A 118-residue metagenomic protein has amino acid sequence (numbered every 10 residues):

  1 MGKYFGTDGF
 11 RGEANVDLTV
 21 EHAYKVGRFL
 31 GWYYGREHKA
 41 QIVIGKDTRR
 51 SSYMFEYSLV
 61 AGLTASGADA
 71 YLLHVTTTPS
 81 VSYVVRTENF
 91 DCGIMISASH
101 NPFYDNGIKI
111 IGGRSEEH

Functional and structural regions predicted by a protein language model:
M1-A61, A65-S66: An N-terminal, well-structured beta->alpha segment
Q41-D105: N-terminal small/polar loop signature for handling phosphorylated ligands or for N-terminal nucleophile
I108: Short beta-strand-centered segments that line the small-molecule binding cleft or hinge of alpha/beta clamshell
G112-G113: Non-catalytic interaction/assembly regions
E117-H118: Conserved small/polar residues in nucleotide/adenosyl-binding loops
